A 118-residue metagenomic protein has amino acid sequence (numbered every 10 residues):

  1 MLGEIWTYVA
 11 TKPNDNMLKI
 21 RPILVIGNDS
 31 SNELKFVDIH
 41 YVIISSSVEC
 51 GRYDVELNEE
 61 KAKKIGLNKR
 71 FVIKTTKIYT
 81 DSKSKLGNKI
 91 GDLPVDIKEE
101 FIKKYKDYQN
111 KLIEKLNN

Functional and structural regions predicted by a protein language model:
T11-D15: Short, charged beta-turn/beta-strand-edge "cap" motif at the junction between a beta-strand and an adjacent loop
N16-R21, V25-K61: Compact nucleic-acid interaction/catalytic patches
A62-N118: C-terminal terminal-subdomain/extension
